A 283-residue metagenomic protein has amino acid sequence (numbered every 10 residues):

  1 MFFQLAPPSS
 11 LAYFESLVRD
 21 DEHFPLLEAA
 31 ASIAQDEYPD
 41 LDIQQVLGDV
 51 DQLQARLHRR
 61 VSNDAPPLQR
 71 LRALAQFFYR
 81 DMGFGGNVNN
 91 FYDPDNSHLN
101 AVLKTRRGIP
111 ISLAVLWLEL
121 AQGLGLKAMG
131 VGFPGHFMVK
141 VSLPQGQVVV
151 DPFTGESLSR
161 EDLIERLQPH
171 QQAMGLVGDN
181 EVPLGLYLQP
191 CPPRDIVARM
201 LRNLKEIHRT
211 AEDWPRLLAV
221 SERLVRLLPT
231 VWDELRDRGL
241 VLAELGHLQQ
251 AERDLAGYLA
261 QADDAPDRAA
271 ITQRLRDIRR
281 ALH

Functional and structural regions predicted by a protein language model:
M1-H283: A structural boundary/capping signal
